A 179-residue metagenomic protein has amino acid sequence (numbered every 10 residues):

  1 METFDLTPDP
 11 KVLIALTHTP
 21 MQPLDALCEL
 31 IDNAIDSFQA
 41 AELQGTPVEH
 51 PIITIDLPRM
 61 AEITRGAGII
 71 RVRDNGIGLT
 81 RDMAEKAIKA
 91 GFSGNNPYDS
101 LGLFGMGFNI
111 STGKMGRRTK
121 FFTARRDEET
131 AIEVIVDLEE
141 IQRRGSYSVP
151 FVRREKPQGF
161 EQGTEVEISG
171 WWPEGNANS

Functional and structural regions predicted by a protein language model:
M1-I52, D82-E85: Bergerat-fold GHKL ATPase/HATPase_c domain
T3, P10-L13, G76, Y98-L103 (+1 more regions): Generic secondary-structure boundary/loop-capping signal
L16-L24, G76-I77, S93-F104: Alpha-helix N-cap/helix-initiation motif
P23-D25, R65-G66, E161: Short loop/turn elements that form and flank the Walker-type P-loop nucleotide-binding site in RecA-like NTPase cores
L30, L57, F122-R125: Glycine-rich, histidine-containing beta strand-loop boundary motifs that form or position
D32, D74-N75, F108, G170: Residues immediately flanking
I35-D99: Conserved beta-strand-loop-beta-strand hairpin that lines the nucleotide-binding pocket of ATP/GTP-utilizing enzymes
P97-S179: GHKL-type ATPase core
